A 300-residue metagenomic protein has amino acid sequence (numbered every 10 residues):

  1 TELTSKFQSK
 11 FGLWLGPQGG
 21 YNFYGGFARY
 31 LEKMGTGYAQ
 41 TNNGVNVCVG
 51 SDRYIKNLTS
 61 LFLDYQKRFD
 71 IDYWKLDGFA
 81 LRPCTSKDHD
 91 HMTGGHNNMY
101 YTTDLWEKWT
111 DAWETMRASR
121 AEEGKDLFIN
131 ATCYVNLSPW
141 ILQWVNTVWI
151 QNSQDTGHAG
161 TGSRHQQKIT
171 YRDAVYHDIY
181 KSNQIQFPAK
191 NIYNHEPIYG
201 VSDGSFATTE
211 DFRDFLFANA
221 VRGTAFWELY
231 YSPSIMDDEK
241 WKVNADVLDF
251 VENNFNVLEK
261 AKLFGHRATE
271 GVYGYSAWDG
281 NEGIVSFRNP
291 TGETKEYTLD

Functional and structural regions predicted by a protein language model:
T1, Q40-T59, T93-K108, Y199-F206: The substrate-binding groove and active-site-proximal loops of carbohydrate-active enzymes, especially glycoside
E2-F69, S153, H158-Q166: Active-site-adjacent "subsite" loops/lids of carbohydrate-active enzymes
E2-L3, F7, N98-E123: Alpha-helix-loop-beta-strand connector modules within alpha/beta enzyme cores
F11-L15, W74-L76, I129-A131, F226-E228: Hydrophobic faces of well-ordered beta-strands that scaffold small-molecule active sites in alpha/beta enzyme cores
G16-G20, F79-L81, T132-N136, S232: Active-site beta-loop-alpha junctions enriched in small/polar residues
A28-Y30, H89-M92, W144-N152: Short secondary-structure boundary/capping segments
L58-T93: Active-site groove signature of glycoside hydrolases
W109-D300: Active-site-proximal substrate-binding groove within the catalytic cores of carbohydrate-active enzymes
